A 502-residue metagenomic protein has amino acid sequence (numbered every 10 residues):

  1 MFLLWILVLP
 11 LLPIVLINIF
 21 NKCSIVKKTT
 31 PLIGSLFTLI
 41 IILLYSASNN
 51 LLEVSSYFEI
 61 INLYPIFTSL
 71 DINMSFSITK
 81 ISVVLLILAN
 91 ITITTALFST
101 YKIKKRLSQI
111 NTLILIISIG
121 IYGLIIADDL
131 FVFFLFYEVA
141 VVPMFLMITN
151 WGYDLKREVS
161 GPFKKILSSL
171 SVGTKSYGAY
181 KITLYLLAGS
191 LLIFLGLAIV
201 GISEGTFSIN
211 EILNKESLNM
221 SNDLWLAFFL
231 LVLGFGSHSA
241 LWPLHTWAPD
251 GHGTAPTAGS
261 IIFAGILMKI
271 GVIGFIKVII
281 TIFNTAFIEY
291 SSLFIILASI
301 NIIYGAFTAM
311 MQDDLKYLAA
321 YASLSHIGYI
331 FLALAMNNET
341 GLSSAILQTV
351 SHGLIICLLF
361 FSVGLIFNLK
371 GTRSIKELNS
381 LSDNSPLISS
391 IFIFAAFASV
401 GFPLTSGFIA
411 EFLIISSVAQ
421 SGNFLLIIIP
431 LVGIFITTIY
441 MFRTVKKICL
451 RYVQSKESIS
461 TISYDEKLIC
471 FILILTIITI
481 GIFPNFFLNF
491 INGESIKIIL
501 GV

Functional and structural regions predicted by a protein language model:
M1-L9, I78-A89, F131-P143, L224-G236 (+2 more regions): Structural signature of hydrophobic alpha-helical transmembrane segments
M1-W5, L12-T112, E211, G493-I498: Transmembrane helix-loop-helix hairpins at membrane boundaries of multipass inner-membrane proteins
I14-C23, I93-R106, L146-E158, S239-G253 (+2 more regions): C-terminal ends of transmembrane helices
I14-N18, L97-F98, I119-G123, L146-M147 (+7 more regions): Alpha-helical transmembrane segments of multipass membrane proteins
V26-L36, R106-I116, F136-Y137, G178-G189 (+3 more regions): Cytoplasmic-side transmembrane-helix entry/capping segments in multi-pass membrane proteins
N49-N73, K156-K181, S190-H245, D250 (+6 more regions): Juxtamembrane/interfacial segments at transmembrane-helix boundaries in multi-pass membrane proteins
I116, G120-D223, T308-T372: Alpha-helical multi-pass transmembrane bundles of energy-transducing inner-membrane proteins
W242, I356-S362, L425-I459: Predominantly late transmembrane helices and immediately cytosolic-facing juxtamembrane segments
